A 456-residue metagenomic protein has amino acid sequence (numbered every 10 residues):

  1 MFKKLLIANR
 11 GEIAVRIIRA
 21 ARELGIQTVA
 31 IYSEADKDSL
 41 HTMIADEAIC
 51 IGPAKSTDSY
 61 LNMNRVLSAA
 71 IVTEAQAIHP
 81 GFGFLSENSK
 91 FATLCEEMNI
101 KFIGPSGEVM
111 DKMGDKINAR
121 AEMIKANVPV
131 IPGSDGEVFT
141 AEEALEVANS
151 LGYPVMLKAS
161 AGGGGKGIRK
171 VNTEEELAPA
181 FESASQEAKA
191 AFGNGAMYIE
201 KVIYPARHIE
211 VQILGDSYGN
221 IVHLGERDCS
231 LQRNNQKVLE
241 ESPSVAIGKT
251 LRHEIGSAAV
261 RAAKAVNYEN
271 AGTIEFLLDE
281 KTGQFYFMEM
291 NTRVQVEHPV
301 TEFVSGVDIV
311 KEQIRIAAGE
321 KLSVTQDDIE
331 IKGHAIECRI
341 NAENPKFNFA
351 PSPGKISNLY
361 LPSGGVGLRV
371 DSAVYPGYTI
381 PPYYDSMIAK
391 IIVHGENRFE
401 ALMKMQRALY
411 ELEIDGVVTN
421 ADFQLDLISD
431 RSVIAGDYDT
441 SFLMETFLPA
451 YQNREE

Functional and structural regions predicted by a protein language model:
M1-A126, V138-E146, E400: ATP-binding N-terminal substructure of ATP-dependent carboxylate-amine bond-forming enzymes
I7-L24, A48, I71-T73, E96 (+5 more regions): ATP-dependent carboxylate activation and anion-phosphoryl transfer catalytic cores that bind Mg-ATP to form
T57-D58, M110, G167, H298-V300: A generic structural signal for short coil/turn motifs at secondary-structure boundaries
G133-S134: Conserved beta3 strand of the protein kinase N-lobe
V147-M156: Acidic/histidine-enriched active-site and ligand-binding environments that engage anionic O-linkages
